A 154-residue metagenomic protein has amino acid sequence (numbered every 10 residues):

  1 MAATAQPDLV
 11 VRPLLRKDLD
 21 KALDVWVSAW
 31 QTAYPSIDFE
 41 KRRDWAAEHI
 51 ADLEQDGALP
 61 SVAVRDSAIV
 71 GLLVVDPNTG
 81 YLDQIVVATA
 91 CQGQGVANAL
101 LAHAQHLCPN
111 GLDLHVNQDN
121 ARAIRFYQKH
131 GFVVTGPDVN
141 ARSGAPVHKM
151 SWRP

Functional and structural regions predicted by a protein language model:
M1-K17, W152: Conserved N-terminal entry element of GNAT/NAT acetyltransferase domains
P13-A90, L101-H103, L107, N140: Acetyl-CoA-dependent GNAT
A58, A145-M150: Short hydrophobic/aromatic beta-strand or adjacent loop that forms the aromatic wall/cage of a ligand/substrate-binding
A88-Q94, Q118-D119: Active-site acidic-Proline motif in GNAT/NAT acetyltransferases
G93-H106, R125, K129: Conserved acetyl-CoA-binding loop-helix of GNAT-fold acetyltransferases
A97, L101, D119-A123, N140-P146: Short glycine/proline-centered loop/turn elements that form peptide/ligand docking sites
L107-D119: Conserved GNAT acetyl-CoA-binding A-motif
Q128-P137: Conserved acetyl-CoA-binding loop of GNAT-fold acetyltransferases
